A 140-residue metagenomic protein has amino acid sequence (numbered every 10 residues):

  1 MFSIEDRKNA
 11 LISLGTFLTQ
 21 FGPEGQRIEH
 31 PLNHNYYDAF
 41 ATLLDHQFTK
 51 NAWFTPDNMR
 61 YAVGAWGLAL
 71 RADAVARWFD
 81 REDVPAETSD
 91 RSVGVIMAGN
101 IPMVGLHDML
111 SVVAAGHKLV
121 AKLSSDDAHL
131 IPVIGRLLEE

Functional and structural regions predicted by a protein language model:
M1-S92: N-terminal Rossmann-like NAD(P)+-binding subdomain of aldehyde/semialdehyde dehydrogenases
W78-E139: Conserved small-residue-rich beta-alpha loop and adjacent elements that most often cradle the phosphate/pyrophosphate
